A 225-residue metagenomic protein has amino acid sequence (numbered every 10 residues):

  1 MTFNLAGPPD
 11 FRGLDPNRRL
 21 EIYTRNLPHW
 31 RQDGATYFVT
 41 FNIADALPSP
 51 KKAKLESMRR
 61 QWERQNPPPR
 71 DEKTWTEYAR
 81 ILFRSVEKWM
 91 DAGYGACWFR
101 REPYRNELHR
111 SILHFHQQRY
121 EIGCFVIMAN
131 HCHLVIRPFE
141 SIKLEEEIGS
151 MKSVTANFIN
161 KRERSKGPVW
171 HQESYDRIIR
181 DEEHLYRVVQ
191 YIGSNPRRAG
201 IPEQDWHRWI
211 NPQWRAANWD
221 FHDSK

Functional and structural regions predicted by a protein language model:
M1-K225: Short catalytic/metal-binding and nucleic-acid-binding patches
